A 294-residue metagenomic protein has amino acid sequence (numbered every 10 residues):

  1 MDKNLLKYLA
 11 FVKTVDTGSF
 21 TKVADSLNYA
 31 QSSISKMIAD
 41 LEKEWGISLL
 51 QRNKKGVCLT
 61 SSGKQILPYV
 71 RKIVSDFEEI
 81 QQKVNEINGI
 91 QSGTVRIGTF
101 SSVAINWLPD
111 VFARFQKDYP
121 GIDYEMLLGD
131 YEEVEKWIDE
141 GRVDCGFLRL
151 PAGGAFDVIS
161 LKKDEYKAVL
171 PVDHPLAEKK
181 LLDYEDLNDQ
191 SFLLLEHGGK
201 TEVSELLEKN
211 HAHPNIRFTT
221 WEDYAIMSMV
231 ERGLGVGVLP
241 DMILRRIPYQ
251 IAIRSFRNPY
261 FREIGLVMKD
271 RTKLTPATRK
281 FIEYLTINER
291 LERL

Functional and structural regions predicted by a protein language model:
V12-A30: Short helix-boundary/capping micro-motifs
L41-E42, F115: Conserved amphipathic alpha-helical core elements
E42-L59: A short LG(V/I)-centered, amphipathic sequence patch enriched for acidic residue(s) preceding the LG motif
G89, F156-F192: Flexible hinge/capping segments at coil-to-helix
S92-G154, F218-T220: Central regulatory/effector-binding core of bacterial HTH transcription factors
D130-E135, D139-R142, R149, G198-R254: Hydrophobic hinge/microswitch elements
A155-S160, D164-E165, K179, A225-R271 (+1 more regions): Beta-alpha-beta core module
Q190-A212, L274-I282, E292: Secondary-structure junction motif
